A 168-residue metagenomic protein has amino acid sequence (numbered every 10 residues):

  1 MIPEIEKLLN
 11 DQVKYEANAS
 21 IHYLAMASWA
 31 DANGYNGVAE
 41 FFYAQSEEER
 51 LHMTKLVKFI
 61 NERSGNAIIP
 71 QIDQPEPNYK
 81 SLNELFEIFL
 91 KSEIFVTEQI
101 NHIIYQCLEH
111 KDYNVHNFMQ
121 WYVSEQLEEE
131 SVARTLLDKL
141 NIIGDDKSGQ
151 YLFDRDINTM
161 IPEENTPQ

Functional and structural regions predicted by a protein language model:
M1-Q168: Iron-associated oxidoreductase/ferritin-like identity signal
